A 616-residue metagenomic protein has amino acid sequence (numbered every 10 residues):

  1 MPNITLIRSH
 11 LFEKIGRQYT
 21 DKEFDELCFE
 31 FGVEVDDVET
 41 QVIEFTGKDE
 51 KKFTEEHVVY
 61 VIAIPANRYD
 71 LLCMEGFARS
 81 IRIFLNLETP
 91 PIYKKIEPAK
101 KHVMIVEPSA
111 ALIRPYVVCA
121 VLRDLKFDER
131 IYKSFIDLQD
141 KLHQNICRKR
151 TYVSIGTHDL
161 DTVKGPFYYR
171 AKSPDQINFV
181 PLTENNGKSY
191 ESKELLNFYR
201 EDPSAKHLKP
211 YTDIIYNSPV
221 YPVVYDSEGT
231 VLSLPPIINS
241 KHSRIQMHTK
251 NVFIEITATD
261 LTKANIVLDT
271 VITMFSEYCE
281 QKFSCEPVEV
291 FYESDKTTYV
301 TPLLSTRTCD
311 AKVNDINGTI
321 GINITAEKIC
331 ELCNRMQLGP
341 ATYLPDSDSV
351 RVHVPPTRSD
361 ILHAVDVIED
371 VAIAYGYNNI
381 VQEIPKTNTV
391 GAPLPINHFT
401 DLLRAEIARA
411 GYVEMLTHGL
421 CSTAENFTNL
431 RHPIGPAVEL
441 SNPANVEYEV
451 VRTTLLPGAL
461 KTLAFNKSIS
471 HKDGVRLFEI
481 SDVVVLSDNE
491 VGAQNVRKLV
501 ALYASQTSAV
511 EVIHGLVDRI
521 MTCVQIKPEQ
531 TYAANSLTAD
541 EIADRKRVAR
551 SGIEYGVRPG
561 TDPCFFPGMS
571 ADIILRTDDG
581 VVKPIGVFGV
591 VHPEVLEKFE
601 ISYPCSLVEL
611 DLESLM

Functional and structural regions predicted by a protein language model:
M1, T5, S9-R79: N-terminal alpha-helical targeting/anchoring segments
P2, D37-V38, V42, H57-V59 (+1 more regions): Extended beta-strand-rich architecture
